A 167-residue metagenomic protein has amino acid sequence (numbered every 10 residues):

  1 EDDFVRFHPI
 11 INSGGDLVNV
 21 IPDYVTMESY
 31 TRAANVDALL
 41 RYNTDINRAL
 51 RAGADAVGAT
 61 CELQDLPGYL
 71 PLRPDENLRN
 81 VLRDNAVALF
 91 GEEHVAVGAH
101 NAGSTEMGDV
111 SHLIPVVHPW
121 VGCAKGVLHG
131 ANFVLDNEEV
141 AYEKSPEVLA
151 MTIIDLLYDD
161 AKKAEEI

Functional and structural regions predicted by a protein language model:
E1-D3, A56-C61, E92-H94, L157-E165: Surface-exposed helix-capping loop/turn segments at secondary-structure junctions
E1-N80, D84-A86, A99-G108: Midchain, well-structured core segments that form catalytic/ion-binding scaffolds
G53, L89, T152, L156: Short alpha-helical functional segments enriched in proximate histidine and acidic residues
V95-D159, A164-I167: Zn-dependent metallopeptidase/amidohydrolase metal-coordination segment
